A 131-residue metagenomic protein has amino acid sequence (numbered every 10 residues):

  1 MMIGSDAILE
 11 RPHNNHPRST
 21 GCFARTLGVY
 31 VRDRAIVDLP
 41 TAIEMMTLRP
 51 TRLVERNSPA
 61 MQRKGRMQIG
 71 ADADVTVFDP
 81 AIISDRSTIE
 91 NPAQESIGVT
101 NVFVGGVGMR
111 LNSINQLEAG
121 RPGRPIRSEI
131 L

Functional and structural regions predicted by a protein language model:
M1-L131: Active-site microenvironment of metallo-dependent hydrolases
